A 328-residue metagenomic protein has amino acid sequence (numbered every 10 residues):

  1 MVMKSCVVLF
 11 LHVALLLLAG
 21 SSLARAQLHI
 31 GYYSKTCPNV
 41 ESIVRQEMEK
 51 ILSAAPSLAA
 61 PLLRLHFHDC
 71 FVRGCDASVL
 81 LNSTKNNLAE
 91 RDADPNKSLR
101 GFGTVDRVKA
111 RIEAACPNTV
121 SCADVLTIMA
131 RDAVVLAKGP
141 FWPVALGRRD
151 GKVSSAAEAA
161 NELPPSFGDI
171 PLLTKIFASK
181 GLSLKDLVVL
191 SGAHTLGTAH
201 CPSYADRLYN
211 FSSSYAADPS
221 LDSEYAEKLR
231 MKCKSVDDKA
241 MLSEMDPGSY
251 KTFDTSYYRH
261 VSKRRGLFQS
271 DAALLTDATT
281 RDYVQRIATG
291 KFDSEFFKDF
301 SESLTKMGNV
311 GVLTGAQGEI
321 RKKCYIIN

Functional and structural regions predicted by a protein language model:
V2-N328: Catalytic cores of secreted/periplasmic or lumenal enzymes
